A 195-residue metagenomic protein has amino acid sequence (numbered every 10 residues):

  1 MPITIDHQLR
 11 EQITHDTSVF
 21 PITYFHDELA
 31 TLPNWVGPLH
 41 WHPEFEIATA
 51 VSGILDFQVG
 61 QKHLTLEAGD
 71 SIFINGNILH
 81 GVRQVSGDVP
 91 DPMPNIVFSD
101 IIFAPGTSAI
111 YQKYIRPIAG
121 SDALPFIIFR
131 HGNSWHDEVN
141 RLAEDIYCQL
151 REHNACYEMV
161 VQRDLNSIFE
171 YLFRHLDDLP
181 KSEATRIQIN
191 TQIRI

Functional and structural regions predicted by a protein language model:
M1-E67, I78, Q112, A123: Generic protein-terminus/edge-of-domain signal
P2-T23, L79-Y147: A hydrophobic/aromatic-rich effector-binding and dimerization subdomain of bacterial HTH-type transcriptional regulators
F126-H136, L150-D164, F169-I195: Short, Lys/Arg-enriched, Trp-marked, Pro/Gly-tolerant hinge/linker segments that flank
